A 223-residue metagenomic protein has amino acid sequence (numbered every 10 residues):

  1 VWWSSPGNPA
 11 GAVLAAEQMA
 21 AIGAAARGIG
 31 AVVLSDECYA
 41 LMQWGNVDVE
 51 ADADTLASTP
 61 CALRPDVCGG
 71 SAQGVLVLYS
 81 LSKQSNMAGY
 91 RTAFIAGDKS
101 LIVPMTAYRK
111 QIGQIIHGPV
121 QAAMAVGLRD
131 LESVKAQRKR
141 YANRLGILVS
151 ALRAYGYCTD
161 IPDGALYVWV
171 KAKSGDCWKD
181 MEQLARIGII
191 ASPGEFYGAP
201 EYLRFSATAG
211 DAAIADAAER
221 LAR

Functional and structural regions predicted by a protein language model:
W2, V33-S35, P193: Hydrophobic residues in well-ordered beta-strands that form the structural core
G7-V33, E37-M87: Active-site pre-lysine segment of PLP-dependent enzymes
D66-A142, G146: Conserved core segment of the aminotransferase class I/II
D98-K99, R129, K173, T208-G210: Residue-level recognition of strand-loop junctions within catalytic nucleotide-signaling folds
Q121, A125, Y141-L152, C158-K171 (+1 more regions): Conserved glycine-rich beta-strand-loop-beta hairpin in the small C-terminal domain of fold type I
G175-M181, A212-D216: Short, conserved charged micro-motifs
R186-S192, F196-R223: PLP-dependent enzyme catalytic core of the Aspartate aminotransferase-like
